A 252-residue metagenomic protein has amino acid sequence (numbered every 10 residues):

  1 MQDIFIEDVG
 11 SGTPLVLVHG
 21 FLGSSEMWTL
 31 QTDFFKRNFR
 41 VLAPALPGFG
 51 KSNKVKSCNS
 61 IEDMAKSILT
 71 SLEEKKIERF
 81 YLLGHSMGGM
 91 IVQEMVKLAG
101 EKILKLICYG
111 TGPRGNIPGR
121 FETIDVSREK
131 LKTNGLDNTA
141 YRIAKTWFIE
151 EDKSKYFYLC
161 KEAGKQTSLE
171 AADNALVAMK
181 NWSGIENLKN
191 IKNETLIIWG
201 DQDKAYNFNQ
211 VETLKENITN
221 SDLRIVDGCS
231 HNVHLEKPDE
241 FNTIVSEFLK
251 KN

Functional and structural regions predicted by a protein language model:
I4-K54, S71: Conserved HGGG/HGGXW glycine-rich cap/lid loop of the alpha/beta-hydrolase fold
D33, L42-L83, L98, T243: Active-site loop/oxyanion-hole signature of alpha/beta-hydrolase fold enzymes
G84, G88, V92: Gly/Ala-rich beta-loop-alpha elbow adjacent to hydrolase catalytic centers
Q93-L98, I103-T133, N138: Flexible "cap/lid" loop of the alpha/beta hydrolase fold
N116-E122, T133-K189: Conserved alpha/beta-hydrolase catalytic His-Asp/Glu region
I191, I197-W199, D203: Short beta-strand/loop motif that positions the catalytic acidic residue of the alpha/beta-hydrolase fold
K204-Q210: Conserved alpha/beta-hydrolase "acid-adjacent" motif
C229-P238, N242: Catalytic histidine-centered segment of alpha/beta-hydrolase-like enzymes
